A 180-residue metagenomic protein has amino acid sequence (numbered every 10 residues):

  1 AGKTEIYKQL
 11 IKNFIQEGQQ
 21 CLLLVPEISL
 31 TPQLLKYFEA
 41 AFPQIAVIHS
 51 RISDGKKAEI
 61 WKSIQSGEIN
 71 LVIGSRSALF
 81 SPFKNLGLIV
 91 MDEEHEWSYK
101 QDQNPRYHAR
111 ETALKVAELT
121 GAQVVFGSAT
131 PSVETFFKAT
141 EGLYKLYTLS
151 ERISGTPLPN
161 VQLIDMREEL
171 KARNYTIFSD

Functional and structural regions predicted by a protein language model:
K3-K12, A113: Motif I (Walker A/P-loop) of helicase-class P-loop NTPases
L10-L34: Conserved SF1/SF2 helicase motif Ia
F14-C21, P43-A46, Y144-L146: Post-Walker A helix-loop "phosphate-sensing" segment adjacent to the P-loop in P-loop NTPases
S29-L30, I52-A58, P131-S132: Short acidic loop-to-helix transition motifs that present clustered carboxylates
K36-V72, F80-L86: Conserved motor-coupling elements within RecA-like helicase/translocase cores
I45-D54, E96-Y107, E168-Y175: Flexible beta-alpha connector loops of hexameric P-loop NTPases
S63-L71, S75-V125: SF2 helicase catalytic motif II
R110-D180: Conserved interdomain linker/interface between the two RecA-like ATPase lobes of SF2 helicase motors
